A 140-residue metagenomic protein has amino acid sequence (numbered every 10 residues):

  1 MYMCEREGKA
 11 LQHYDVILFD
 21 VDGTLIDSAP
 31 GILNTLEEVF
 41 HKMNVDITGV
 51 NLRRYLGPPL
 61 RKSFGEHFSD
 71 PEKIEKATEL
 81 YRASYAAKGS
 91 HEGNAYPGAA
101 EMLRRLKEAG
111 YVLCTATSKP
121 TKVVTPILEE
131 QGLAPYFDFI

Functional and structural regions predicted by a protein language model:
Y2, A10-A100, R104-R105, A109 (+2 more regions): N-terminal helical cap/lid subdomain that shapes the substrate entry/recognition surface in HAD-like hydrolases
D46, L133-D138: Conserved H-loop
G110-C114: Short active-site oxyanion
